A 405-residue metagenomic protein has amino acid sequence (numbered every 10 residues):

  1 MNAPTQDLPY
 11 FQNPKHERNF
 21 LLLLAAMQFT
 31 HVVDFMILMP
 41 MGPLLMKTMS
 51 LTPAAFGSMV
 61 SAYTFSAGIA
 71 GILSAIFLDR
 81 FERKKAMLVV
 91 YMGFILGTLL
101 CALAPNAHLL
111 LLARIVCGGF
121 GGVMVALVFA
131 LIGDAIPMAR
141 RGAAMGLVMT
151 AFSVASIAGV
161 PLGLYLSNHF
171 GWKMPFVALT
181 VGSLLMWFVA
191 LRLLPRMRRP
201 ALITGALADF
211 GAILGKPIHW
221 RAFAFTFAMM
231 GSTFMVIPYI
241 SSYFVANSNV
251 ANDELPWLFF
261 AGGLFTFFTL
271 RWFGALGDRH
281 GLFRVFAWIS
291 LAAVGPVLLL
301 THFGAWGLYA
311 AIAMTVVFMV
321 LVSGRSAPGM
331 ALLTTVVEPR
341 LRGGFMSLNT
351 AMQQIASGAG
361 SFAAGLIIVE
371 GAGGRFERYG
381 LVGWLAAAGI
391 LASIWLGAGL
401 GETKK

Functional and structural regions predicted by a protein language model:
T5-P14, P195-F225: Juxtamembrane intracellular "pre-TM" segments in multi-pass secondary transporters
L38-M39, H219-F260: Extracytoplasmic gate region of multi-pass secondary transporters
S50, E82, L103-L109, F303-A305: Helix-breaking motifs and short loop linkers at transmembrane-helix boundaries and internal kinks in secondary membrane
I69-P105: Conserved MFS/SLC helix-loop-helix module at the cytosolic interface between two early adjacent transmembrane helices
A113-A151: Cytoplasmic helix-loop-helix junction between adjacent transmembrane helices in 12-TM secondary transporters
M138, L147-L194: Helix-loop-helix hairpin linking two adjacent transmembrane segments in secondary transporters
N168-T180, I368-A388: A membrane-interface helix-boundary motif in multi-pass transporters
F283-G329: C-terminal transmembrane helical hairpin of 12-TM major facilitator-type secondary transporters
